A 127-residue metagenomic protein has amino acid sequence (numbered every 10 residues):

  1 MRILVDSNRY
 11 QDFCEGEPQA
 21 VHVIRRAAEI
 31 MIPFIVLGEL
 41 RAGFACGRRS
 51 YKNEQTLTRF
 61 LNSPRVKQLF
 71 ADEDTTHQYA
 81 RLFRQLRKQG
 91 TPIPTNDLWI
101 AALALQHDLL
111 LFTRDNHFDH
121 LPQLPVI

Functional and structural regions predicted by a protein language model:
M1, A101, L105-I127: Acidic, PIN/NYN-like endoribonuclease modules and their adjacent C-terminal/linker elements
M1-I35, A45-R59: Short, well-structured N-terminal submotif of metal-dependent ribonuclease cores
D6, I32-P33, P92-P94, D115: Histidine- and aromatic-rich ligand-binding microenvironments
D6-S7, L40, Y79, A104: Generic structural signal for small/hydrophobic residues in well-ordered secondary structure, especially within
Y10, L37-L40, F118: A generic structural signal for short hydrophobic patches within well-formed alpha-helices
E29, R65-K67, P125: Conserved beta-strand segments of alpha/beta enzyme cores
L37, N53-L57, T76-Y79, D97: A general structural signal for well-ordered alpha-helical segments in protein cores
K67-F112: Active-site neighborhoods of divalent-metal-dependent phosphate/nucleic-acid chemistry enzymes
